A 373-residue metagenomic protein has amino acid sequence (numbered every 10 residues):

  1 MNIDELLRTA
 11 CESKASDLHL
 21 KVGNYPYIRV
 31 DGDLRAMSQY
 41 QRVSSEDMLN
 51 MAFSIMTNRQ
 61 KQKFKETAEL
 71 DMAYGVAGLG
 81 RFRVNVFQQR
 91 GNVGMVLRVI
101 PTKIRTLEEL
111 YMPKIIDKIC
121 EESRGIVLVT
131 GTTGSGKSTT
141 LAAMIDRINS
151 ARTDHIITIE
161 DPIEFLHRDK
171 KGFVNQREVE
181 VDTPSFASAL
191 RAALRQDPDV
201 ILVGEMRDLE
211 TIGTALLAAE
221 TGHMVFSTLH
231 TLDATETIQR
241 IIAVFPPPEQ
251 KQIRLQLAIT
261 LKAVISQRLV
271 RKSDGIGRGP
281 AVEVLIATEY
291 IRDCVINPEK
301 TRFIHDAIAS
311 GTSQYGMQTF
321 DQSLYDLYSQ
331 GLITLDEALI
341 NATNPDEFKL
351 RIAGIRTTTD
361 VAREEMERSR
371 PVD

Functional and structural regions predicted by a protein language model:
M1-D373: Short, flexible helix-loop junctions that flank or precede catalytic/ligand sites
